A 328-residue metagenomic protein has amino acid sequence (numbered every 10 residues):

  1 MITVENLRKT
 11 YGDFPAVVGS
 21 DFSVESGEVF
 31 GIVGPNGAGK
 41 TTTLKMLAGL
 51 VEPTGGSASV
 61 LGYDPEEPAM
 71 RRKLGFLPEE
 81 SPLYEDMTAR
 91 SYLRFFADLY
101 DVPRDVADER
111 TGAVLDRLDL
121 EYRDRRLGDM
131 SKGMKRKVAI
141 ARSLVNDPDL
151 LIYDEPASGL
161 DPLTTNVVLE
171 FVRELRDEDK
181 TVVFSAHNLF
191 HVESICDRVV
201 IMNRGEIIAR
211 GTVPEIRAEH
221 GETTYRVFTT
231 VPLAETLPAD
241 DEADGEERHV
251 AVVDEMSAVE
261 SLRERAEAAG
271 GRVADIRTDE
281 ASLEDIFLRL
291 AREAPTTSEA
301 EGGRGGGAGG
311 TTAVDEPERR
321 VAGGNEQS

Functional and structural regions predicted by a protein language model:
G56-E66, M70: Conserved ABC transporter NBD signature motif
R94, D98, D105-Y122: Conserved ABC ATPase "signature" region
D147: Conserved catalytic motifs of ABC-family nucleotide-binding domains
L151-E155: Catalytic Walker B motif of ABC-type/P-loop ATPase nucleotide-binding domains
L169-V253: ABC transporter nucleotide-binding domain
